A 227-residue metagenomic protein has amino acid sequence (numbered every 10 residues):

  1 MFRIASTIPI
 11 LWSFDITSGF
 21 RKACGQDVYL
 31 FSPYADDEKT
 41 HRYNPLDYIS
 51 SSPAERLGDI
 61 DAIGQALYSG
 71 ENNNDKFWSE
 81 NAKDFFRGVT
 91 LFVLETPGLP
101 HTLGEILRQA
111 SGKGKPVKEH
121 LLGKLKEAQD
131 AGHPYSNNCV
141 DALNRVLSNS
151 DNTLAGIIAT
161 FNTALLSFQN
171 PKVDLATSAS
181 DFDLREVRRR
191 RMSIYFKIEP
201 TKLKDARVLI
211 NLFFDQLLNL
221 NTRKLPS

Functional and structural regions predicted by a protein language model:
M1-S227: P-loop NTPase motor domains
